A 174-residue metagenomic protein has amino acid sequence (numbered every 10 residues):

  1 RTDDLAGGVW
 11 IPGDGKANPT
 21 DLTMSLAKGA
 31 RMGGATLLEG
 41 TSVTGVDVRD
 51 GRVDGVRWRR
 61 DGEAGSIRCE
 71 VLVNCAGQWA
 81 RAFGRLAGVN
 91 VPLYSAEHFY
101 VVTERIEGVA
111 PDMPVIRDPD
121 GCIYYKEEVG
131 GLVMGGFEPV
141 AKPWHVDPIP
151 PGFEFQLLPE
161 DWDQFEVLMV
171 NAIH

Functional and structural regions predicted by a protein language model:
R1-D3, G8, A80, Y100-T103 (+2 more regions): Core Rossmann-like FAD-binding/catalytic domain of the broad FAD-dependent monooxygenase superfamily
L5, R52, E63, S95-E97 (+3 more regions): A generic structural signal for well-ordered coil/turn residues at beta-strand boundaries that shape enzyme active-site
V9-V71, W79: Helical element adjacent to the flavin cofactor pocket in flavoenzyme catalytic cores
T23, A80, F165-M169: A general structural signal for well-ordered alpha-helical segments in protein cores
V48, F83-R85, W144: Short glycine-/acidic-enriched loop or helix-start segments at secondary-structure transitions that form or flank
G62-D112: Central helical "cap/lid" subdomain
V89-P92, R105-H174: Active-site lid/adjacent beta-loop-alpha segment flanking the redox-cofactor pocket in flavoenzymes
